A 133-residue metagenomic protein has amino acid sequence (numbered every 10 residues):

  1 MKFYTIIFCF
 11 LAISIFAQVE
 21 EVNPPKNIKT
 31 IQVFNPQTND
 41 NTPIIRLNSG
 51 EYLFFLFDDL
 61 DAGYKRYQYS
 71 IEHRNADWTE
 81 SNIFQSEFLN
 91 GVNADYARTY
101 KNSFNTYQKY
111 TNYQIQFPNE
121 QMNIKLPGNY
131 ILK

Functional and structural regions predicted by a protein language model:
M1-E20: Bacterial Sec-dependent N-terminal signal peptides
Q18-I28, E120-I124: Glycan-recognition and processing domains
E20, T42, S81-S86, N129: Secondary-structure boundary/capping micro-motif
P25-H73, N112: Contiguous beta-strand segments within globular domains
F55-F57, N102-N105, F117-N119: Active-site-proximal cofactor/substrate-binding loop regions of enzyme domains
G63-V92: Extended low-complexity, serine/threonine- and proline-enriched intrinsically disordered segments
L89-T111: Extended, solvent-exposed segments with strong compositional bias
Y107-L132: Ligand-binding face of N-terminal immunoglobulin V-set domains in extracellular IgSF glycoproteins
